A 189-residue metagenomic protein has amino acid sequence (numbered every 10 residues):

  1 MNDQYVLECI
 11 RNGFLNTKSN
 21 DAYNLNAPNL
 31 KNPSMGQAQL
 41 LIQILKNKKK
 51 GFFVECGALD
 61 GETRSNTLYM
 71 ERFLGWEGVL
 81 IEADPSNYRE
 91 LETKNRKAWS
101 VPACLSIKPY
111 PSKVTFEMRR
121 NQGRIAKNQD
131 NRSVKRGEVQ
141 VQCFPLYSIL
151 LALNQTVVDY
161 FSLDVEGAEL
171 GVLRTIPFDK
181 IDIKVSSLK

Functional and structural regions predicted by a protein language model:
M1-K189: Phosphate/nucleotide-binding beta-alpha loop and adjacent structural elements of enzyme active sites
